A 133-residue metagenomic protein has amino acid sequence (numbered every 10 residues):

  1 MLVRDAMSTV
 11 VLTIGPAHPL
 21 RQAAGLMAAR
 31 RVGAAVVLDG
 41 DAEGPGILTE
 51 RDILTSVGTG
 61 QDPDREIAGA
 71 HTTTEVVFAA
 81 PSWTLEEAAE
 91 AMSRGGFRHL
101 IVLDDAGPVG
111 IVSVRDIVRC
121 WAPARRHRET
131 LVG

Functional and structural regions predicted by a protein language model:
M1-V10, T49-F78, T84-S93, P108-G133: Tandem CBS (Bateman) regulatory domains
A6, A24-L26, D39-D41, T59-D62: Short hydrophobic/aromatic-rich motifs at helix boundaries and adjacent loops
I14-R31, L38, A79-G96, L103 (+1 more regions): The conserved cystathionine-beta-synthase
M27-R30, A35-D52, M92, L100-R115: A glycine-centered beta-loop-beta connector
